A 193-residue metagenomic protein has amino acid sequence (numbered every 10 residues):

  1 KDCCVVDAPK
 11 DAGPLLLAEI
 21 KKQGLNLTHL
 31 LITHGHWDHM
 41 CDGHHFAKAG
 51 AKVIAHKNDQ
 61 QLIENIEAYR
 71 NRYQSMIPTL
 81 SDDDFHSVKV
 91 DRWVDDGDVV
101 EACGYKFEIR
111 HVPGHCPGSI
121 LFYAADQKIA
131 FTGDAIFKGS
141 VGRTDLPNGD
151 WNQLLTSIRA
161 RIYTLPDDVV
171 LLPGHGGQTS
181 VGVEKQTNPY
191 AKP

Functional and structural regions predicted by a protein language model:
K1, G50, C103-G104, D126: Residue-level signal for tight coil/turn positions that link beta-strands
K1-Q23, L121-T132: Conserved beta-strand hairpin/beta-sheet module of binuclear metal-dependent hydrolase folds, prominently
C3-C4, C41, C103, C116: Generic recognition of cysteine residues
C3-D7, H29-L31, H111: Short catalytic-loop micro-motif centered on adjacent basic/acidic residues
D11, Y69-R72, V99, Y105-P193: Metallo-beta-lactamase
D11-V99, Y105, T187-Y190: Active-site HxH/HxHxD metal-binding segment of metal-dependent hydrolases
